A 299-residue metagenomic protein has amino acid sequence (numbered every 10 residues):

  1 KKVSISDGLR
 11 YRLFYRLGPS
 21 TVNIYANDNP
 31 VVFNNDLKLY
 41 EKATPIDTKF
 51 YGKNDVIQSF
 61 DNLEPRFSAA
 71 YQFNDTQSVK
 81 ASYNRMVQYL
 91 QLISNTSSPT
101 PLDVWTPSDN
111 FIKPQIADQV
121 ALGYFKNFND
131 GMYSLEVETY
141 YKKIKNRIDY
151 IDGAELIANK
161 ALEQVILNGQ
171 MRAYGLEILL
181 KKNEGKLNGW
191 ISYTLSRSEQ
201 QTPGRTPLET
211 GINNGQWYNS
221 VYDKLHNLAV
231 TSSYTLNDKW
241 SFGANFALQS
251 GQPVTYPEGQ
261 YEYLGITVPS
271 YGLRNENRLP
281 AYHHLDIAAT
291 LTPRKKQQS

Functional and structural regions predicted by a protein language model:
K1, L9, F67-Y71, L122-K126 (+5 more regions): Residues on the lipid-exposed face of transmembrane beta-strands in outer-membrane beta-barrel proteins
K1, S59-L63, I116-V120, Q170-Y174 (+3 more regions): Residues that define the transmembrane beta-barrel architecture of outer-membrane proteins
K1-T76, R205: Signature of Gram-negative outer-membrane beta-barrel scaffolds
K2-S4, Q72-T76, A117, F128-G131 (+5 more regions): Outer-membrane beta-barrel channels and translocator barrels
Y11-L17, Y83-Y89, S98, K126-F128 (+5 more regions): Transmembrane beta-strands of outer-membrane beta-barrel pores
Q72, S78-L90, S94, K113-Q164 (+1 more regions): Membrane-embedded beta-barrel scaffold of Gram-negative outer-membrane proteins
A81, D118, W217-S299: Conserved C-terminal beta-signal and adjacent last beta-strands/turns of outer-membrane beta-barrel proteins
Y140-K143, L162-E258: Gram-negative outer-membrane beta-barrel transporters
